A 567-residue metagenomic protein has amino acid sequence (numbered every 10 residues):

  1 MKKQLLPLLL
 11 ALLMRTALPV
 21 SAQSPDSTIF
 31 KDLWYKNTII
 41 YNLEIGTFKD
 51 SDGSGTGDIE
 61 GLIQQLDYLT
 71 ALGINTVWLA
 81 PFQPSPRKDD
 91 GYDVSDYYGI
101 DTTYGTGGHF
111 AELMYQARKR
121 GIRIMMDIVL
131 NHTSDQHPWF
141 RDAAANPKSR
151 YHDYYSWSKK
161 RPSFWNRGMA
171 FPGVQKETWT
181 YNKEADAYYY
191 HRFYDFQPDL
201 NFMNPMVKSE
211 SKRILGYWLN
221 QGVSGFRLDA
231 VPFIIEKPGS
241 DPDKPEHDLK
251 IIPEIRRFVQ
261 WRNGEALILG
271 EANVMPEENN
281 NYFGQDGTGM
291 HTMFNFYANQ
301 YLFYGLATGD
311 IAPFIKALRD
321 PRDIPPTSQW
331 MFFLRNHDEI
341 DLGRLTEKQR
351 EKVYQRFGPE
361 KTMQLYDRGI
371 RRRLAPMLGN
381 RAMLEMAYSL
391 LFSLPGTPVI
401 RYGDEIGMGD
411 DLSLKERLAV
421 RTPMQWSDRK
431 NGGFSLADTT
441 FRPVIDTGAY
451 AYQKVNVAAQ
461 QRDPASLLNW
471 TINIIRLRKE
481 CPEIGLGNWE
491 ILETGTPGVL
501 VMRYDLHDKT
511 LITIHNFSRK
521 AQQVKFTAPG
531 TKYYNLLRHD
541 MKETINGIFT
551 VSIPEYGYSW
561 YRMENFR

Functional and structural regions predicted by a protein language model:
M1-S24: Bacterial Sec-dependent N-terminal signal peptides
A22-R567: Active-site and adjacent substrate-binding regions of carbohydrate-active enzymes
